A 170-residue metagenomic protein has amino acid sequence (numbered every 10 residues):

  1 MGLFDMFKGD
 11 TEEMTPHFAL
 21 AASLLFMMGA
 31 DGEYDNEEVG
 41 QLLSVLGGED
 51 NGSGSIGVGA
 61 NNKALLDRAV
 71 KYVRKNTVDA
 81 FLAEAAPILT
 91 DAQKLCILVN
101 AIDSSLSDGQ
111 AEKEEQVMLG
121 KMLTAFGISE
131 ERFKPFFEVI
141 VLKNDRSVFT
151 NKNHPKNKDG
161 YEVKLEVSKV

Functional and structural regions predicted by a protein language model:
M1-G29, E33-V170: Small-residue-enriched hydrophobic alpha-helices in membranes
